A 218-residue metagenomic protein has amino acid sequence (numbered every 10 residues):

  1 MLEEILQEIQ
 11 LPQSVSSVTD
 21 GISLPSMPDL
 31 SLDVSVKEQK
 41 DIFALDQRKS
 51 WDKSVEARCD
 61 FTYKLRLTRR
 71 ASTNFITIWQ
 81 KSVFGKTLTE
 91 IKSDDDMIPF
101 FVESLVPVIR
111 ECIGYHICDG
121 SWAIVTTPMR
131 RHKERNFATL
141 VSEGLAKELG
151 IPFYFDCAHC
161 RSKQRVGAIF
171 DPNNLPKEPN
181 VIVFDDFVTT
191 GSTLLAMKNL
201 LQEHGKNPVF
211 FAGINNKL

Functional and structural regions predicted by a protein language model:
M1-I5: Non-catalytic terminal extensions of ATP-dependent helicases
L6-I117, C157-N180, T190, N216: Active-site-facing substrate-recognition patch
I42, T73-F75, I124, F153-F155 (+1 more regions): Conserved beta-strand scaffold positions in the cores of enzyme catalytic domains, especially in NTP/NDP-utilizing
C118-R131: Short glycine-rich phosphate-binding loop at a beta-alpha junction
S121-A123, P179-V181, P208: Conserved acidic residues
T126-P128, F184-D185, G191, G213: Short His-Asn-centered micro-motif
H132-I182, T189-M197: Short, glycine/charge-rich flexible loops or terminal/linker lids adjacent to PRPP-binding catalytic cores
A158-H159, K198-L218: A short, conserved beta-to-alpha structural element at the edge of catalytic cores that scaffolds binding
